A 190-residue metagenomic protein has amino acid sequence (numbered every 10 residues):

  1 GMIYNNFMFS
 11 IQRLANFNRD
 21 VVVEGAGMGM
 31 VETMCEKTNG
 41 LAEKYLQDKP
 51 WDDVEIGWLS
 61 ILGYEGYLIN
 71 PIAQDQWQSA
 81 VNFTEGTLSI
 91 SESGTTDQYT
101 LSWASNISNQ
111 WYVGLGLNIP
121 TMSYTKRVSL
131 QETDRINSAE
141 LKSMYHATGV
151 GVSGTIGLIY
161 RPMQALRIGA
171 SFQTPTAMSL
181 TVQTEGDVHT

Functional and structural regions predicted by a protein language model:
I3-T190: Outer-membrane beta-barrel porins/channels
